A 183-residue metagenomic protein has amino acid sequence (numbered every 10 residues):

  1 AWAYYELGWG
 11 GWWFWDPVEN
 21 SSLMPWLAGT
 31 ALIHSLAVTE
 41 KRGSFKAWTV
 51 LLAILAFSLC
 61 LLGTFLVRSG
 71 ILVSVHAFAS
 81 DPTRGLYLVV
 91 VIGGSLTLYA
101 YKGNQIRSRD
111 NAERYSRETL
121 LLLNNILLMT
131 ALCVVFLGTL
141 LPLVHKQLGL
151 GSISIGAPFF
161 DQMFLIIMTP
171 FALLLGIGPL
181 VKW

Functional and structural regions predicted by a protein language model:
A1-W9, V18-E40, F45-V73, D81-R107 (+2 more regions): Hydrophobic cores of alpha-helical transmembrane segments in multi-pass integral membrane proteins
F14: Cell-envelope/glycan interface and biosynthesis
N111-A112: Hydrophobic, small-residue-rich membrane helices and short re-entrant helix-turn-helix hairpins that build
